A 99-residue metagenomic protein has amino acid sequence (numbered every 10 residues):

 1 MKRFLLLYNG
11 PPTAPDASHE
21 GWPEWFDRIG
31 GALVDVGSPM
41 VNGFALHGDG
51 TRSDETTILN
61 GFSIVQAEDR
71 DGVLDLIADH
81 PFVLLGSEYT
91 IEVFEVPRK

Functional and structural regions predicted by a protein language model:
M1-K99: Conserved, structured core segments of small domains
